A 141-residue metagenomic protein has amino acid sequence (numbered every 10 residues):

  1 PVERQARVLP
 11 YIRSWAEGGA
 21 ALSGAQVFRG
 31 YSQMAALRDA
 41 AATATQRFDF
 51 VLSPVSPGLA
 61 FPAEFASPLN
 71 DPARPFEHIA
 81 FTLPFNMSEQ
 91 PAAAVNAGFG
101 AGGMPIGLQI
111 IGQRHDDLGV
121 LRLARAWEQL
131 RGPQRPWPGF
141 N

Functional and structural regions predicted by a protein language model:
P1-R38, A42, A94-P105: Short helix-loop capping/hinge segments that flank enzyme active sites or metal/cofactor-binding pockets
R29, A60-I79: Short, surface-exposed loop/helix-turn segments at secondary-structure junctions that function as lids/hinges flanking
S56: Short glycine-/small-residue-rich Rossmann-like dinucleotide-binding loops
P72-N96: Small-aliphatic-rich amphipathic alpha-helix that forms the alpha element of a beta-alpha
V95, M104-Q113, V120-L121: Short, well-ordered beta-strand elements
G119-N141: Short, gly/Ser/Thr-rich active-site loops of penicillin-recognizing serine hydrolases
